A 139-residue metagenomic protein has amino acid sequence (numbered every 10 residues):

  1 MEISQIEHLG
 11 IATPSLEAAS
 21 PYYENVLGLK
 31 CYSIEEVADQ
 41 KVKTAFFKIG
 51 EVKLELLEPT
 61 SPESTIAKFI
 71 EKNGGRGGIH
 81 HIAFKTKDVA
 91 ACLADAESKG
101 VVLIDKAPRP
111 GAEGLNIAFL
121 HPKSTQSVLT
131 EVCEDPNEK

Functional and structural regions predicted by a protein language model:
M1-Q40, S64: Long, hydrophobic N-terminal alpha-helical segment
E2, A45-K48, E55, L93-K139: Vicinal oxygen chelate
I6-P14, A45-K48, A67-D95: Vicinal oxygen chelate
A19-Y22, C92-A96: Hydrophobic side chains in well-ordered alpha-helices
G28, V52-E55, H81, C133: Extracellular/lumenal glycan-associated surfaces
V37-D39, N73-G74, R109-A112: A short beta-turn/loop motif at secondary-structure boundaries
P59-T60: Short, conserved turn/kink motifs that form compact alpha/beta structural patches or helix kinks used as
E63-S64, G111: Serine-centered coil/turn micro-motif
